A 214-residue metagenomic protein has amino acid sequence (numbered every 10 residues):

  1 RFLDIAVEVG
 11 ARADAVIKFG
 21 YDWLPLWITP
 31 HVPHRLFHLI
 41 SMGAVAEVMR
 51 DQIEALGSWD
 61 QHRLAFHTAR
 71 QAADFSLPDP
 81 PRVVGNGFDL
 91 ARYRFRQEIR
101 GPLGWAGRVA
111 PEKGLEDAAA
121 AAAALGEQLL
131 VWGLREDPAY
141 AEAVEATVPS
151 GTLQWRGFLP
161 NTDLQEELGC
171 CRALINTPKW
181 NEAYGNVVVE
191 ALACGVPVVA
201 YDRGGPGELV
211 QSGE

Functional and structural regions predicted by a protein language model:
R1-E214: Catalytic cores of nucleotide-sugar-dependent glycosyltransferases that transfer UDP/GDP/TDP-activated
